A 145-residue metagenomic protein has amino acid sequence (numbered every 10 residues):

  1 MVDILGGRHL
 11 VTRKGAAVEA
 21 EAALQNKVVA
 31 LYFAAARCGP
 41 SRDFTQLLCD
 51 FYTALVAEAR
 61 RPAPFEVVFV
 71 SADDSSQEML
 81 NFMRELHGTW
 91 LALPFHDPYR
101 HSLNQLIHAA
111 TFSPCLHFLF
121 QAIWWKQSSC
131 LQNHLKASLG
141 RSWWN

Functional and structural regions predicted by a protein language model:
M1, R8-H9, V18-A22, V56-E58 (+3 more regions): Beta-strand elements of modular eukaryotic interaction domains
M1-Q25, R42-L47, W144: N-terminal "domain-start" segment that seeds a small globular fold
R8, F51, L55-E58, L86-L93 (+2 more regions): Generic recognition of well-structured, leucine-rich alpha-helical segments and adjacent helix-turn regions within
A17, A72-S113, L119, I123 (+1 more regions): Thioredoxin-like thiol-disulfide oxidoreductase module
K27, F33-D50: Conserved redox-active cysteine motifs that mediate thiol-disulfide chemistry, especially di-cysteine Cys-X(1-2)-Cys
A30-L31, V67: Hydrophobic beta-strand anchors of alpha/beta hydrolase catalytic cores
F44-M83, Y99-S102: Structural microenvironment flanking redox-active thiols in thiol-disulfide oxidoreductases
H117-N145: Thiol-/selenol-based redox modules, centered on thioredoxin-like and closely related oxidoreductase domains
